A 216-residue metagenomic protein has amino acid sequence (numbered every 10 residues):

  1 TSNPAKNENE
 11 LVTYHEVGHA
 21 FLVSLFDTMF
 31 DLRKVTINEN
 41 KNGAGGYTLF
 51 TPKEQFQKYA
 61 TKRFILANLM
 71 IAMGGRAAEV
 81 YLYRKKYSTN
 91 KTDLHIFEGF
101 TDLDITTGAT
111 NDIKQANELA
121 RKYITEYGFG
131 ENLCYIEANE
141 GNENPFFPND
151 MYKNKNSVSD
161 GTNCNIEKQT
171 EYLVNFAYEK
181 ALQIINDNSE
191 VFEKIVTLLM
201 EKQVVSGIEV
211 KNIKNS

Functional and structural regions predicted by a protein language model:
T1-A5: Interdomain coupling/hinge region of P-loop NTPase helicase/AAA+ cores
N9-Y14, A20-S216: Soluble catalytic regions of large protease machineries
